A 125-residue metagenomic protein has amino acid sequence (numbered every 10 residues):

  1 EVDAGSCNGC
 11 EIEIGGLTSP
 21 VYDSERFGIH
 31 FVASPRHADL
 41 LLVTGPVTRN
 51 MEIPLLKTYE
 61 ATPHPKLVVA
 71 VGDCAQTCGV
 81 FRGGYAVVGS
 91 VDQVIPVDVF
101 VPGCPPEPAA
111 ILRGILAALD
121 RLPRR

Functional and structural regions predicted by a protein language model:
E1-R125: Iron-sulfur-associated redox domains of electron-transfer enzymes in respiratory and anaerobic energy metabolism
